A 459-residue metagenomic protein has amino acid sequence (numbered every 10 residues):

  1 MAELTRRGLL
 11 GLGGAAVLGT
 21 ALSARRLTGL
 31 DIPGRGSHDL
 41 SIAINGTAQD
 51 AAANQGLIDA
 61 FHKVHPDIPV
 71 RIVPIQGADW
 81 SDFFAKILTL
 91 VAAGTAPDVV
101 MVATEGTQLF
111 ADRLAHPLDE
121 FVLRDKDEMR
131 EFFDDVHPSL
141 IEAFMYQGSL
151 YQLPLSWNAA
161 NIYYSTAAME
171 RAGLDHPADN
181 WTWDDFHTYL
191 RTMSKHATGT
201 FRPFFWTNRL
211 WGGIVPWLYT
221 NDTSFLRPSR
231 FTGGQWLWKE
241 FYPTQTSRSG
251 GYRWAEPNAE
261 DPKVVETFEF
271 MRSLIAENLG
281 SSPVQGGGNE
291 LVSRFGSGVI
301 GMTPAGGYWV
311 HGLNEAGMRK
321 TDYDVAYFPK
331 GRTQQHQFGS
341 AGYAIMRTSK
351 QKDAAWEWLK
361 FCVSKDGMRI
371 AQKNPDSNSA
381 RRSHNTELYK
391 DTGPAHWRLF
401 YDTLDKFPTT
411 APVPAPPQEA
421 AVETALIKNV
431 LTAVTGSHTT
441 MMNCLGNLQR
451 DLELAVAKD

Functional and structural regions predicted by a protein language model:
A2, G8-T28: N-terminal export signals
S37-S41, T47-G106: Early extracytoplasmic/lumenal segment of secretory-pathway proteins
K63-V64, P69-R71, E170-A172, E256 (+6 more regions): Extracytoplasmic/periplasmic substrate-recognition and gating elements
I75-K86, W181-D185, S282-G296: Short helix-initiation/N-cap motifs at beta->coil->alpha
T104-A159, D322-A326, T392-G393: Hinge/lid segment of periplasmic solute-binding proteins
R113, E170, D405-D459: Conserved C-terminal helix/tail region of periplasmic/extracytoplasmic solute-binding proteins
Y189-R191, S229-V284, F328: Glycine-centered hinge/linker elements that transmit conformational signals in sensory and ligand-binding systems
R319-A326, Q372-K428, T432: Long, aromatic- and glycine/proline-rich binding clefts that accommodate carbohydrate-like moieties
